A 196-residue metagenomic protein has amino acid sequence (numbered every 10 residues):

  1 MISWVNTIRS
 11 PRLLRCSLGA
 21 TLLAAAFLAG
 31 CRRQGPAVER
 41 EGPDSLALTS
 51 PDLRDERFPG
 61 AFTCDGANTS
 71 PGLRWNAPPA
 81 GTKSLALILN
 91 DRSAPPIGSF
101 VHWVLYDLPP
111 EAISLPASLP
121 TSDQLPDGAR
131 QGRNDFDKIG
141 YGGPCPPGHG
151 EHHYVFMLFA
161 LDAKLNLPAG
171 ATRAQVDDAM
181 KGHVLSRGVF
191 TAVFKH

Functional and structural regions predicted by a protein language model:
I2-L18: Bacterial N-terminal signal peptides that target proteins for export
S3, A29-G30: Short, low-complexity interaction segments enriched in Ser/Thr/Pro/Gly
V5, T21, G148-H149: Short hydrophobic/aromatic-rich motifs at helix boundaries and adjacent loops
S17-A26: Bacterial N-terminal signal peptides
C31-H196: N-terminus-centered regions that define maturation/targeting leaders and the start of the first functional domain
